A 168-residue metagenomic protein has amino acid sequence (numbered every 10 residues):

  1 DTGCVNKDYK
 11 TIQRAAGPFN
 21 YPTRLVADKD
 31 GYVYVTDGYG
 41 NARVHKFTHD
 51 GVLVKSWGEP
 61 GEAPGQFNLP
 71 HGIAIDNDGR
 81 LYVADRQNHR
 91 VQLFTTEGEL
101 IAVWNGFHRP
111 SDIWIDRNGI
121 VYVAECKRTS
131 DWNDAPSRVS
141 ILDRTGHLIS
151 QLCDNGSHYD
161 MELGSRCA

Functional and structural regions predicted by a protein language model:
D1-A168: Eukaryotic scaffold repeat domains enriched in small/polar residues
